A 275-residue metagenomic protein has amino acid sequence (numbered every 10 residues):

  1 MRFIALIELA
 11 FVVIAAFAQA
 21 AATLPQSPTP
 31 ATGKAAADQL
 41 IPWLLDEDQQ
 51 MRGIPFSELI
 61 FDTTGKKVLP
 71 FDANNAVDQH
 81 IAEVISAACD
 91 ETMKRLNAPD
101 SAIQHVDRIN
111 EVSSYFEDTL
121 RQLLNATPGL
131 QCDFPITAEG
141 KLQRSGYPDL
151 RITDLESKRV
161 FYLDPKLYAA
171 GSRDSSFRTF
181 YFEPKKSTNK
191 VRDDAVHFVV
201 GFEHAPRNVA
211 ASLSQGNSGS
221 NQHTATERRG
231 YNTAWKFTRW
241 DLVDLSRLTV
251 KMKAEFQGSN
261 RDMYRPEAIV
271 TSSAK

Functional and structural regions predicted by a protein language model:
M1-I7: Bacterial N-terminal signal peptides that target proteins for export
I7-A16: Bacterial N-terminal signal peptides
Q19-A21: Boundary of Sec targeting at the N-terminus
L24-T119: Interdomain/boundary linker segments immediately adjacent to catalytic/signaling cores
R121-T153: A short acidic/basic microdomain associated with nuclease active sites
L150-I152, F161-A169: Conserved catalytic cores of phosphodiester-cleaving nucleases, focusing on short active-site segments
P165-S212: Catalytic cores of nucleic-acid endonucleases
S212-K275: C-terminal tail/extension regions appended to the core domain(s) of diverse proteins
